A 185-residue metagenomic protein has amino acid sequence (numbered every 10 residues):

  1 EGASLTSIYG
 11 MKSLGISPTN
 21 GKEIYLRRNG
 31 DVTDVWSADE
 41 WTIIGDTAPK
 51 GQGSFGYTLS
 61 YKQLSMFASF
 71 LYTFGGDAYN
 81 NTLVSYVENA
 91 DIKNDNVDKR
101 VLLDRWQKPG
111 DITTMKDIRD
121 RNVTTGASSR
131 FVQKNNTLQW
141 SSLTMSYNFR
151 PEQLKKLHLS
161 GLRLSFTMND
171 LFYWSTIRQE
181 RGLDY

Functional and structural regions predicted by a protein language model:
E1-T47, N169, T176: Conserved small-residue
A3-Y9, P18, T73-R163, M168: Extracytoplasmic gating/loop element in the C-terminal half of outer-membrane beta-barrel translocons and assembly
E40-I43, S128-V132, Y185: Extracellular loop and loop/strand-boundary signature of outer-membrane beta-barrel proteins
G51-Y57, L64, W140-M145: Hydrophobic, lipid-facing positions within transmembrane beta-strands of outer-membrane proteins
G56-T58, S65-F67, R163-S165: Residue-level detector of the transmembrane beta-barrel scaffold of outer-membrane proteins
Q63-A68, E152-Q153: Repeated loop/turn-to-beta-strand initiation elements of outer-membrane beta-barrel proteins
F67, F74-A78, F172-S175: Flexible loop/turn segments at secondary-structure boundaries
Y173-Y185: Predominantly the C-terminal beta-signal and adjacent terminal strand-loop region of outer-membrane beta-barrel
